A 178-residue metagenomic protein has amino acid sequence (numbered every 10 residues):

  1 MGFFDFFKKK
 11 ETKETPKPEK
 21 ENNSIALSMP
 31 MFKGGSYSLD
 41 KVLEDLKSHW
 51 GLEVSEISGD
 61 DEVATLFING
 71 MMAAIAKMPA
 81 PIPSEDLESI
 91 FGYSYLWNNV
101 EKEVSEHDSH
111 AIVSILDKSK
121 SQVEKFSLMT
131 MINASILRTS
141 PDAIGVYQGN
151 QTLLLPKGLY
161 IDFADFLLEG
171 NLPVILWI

Functional and structural regions predicted by a protein language model:
M1-T12: Short acidic, low-complexity intrinsically disordered linear motifs used for protein-protein interactions
K10-K20: Acidic, proline-/serine-/threonine-rich low-complexity intrinsically disordered repeat tracts
N23-M31: Short glycine-/aliphatic-rich beta-strand segments at the starts of folded cytosolic domains
K33-K102: N-terminal low-complexity, intrinsically disordered segments
I90-S94, V123-A134: Well-ordered, non-membrane alpha-helical segments in soluble/globular domains
E103-S119: Glycine-rich, often proline-containing surface loops adjacent to acidic residues and nearby aromatics that form
A134-I144: Secondary-structure boundary elements
Q151-I178: Aromatic/basic-lined ligand-recognition segments that form π-stacking hydrophobic pockets flanked by Lys/Arg to engage
